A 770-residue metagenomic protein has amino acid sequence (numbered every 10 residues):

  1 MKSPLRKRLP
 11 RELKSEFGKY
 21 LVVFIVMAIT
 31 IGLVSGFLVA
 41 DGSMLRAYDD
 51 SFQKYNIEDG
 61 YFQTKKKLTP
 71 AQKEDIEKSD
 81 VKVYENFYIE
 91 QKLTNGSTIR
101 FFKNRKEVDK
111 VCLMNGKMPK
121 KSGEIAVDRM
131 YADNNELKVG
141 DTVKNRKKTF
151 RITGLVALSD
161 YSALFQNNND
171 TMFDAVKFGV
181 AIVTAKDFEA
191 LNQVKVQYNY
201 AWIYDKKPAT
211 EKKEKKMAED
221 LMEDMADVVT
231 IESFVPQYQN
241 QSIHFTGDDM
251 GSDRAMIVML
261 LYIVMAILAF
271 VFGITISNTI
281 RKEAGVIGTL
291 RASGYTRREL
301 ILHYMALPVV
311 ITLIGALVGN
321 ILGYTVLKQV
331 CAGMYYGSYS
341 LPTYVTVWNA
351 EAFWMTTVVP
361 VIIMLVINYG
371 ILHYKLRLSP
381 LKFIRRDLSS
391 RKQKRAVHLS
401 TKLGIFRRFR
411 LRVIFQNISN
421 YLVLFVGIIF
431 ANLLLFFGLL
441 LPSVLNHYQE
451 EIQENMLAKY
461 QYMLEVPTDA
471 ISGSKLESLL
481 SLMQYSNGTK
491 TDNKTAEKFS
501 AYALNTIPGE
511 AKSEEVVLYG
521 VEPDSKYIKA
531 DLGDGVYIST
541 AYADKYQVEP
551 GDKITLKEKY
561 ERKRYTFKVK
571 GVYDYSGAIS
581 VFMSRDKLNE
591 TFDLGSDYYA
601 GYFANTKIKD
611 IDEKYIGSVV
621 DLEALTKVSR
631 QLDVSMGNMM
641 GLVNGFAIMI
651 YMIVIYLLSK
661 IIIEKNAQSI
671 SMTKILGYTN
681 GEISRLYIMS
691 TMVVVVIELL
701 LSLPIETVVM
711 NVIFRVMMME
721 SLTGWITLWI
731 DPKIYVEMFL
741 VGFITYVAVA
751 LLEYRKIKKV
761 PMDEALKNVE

Functional and structural regions predicted by a protein language model:
M1-K7, K392-R408: Short, membrane-interfacial amphipathic segments enriched in basic
K2-A269, N278, A332, G337 (+5 more regions): Membrane transport/envelope proteins' first extracytoplasmic loop
S3, R377-K394, R755-E770: Short cytosolic juxtamembrane segments of multi-pass membrane proteins
S15-M44, D249-G288, A306-G323, W354-V366 (+5 more regions): Hydrophobic alpha-helical transmembrane segments of multi-pass inner-membrane transport and secretion
F62, I405-K545, E549-D552, L556-E558: Juxtamembrane segments of multi-pass membrane proteins
K138, T296-R297, S379, E549 (+2 more regions): Short coil/turn motifs that cap or connect alpha-helices
L317-M355, I697-E764: Short helix-loop junctions at transmembrane helix boundaries
